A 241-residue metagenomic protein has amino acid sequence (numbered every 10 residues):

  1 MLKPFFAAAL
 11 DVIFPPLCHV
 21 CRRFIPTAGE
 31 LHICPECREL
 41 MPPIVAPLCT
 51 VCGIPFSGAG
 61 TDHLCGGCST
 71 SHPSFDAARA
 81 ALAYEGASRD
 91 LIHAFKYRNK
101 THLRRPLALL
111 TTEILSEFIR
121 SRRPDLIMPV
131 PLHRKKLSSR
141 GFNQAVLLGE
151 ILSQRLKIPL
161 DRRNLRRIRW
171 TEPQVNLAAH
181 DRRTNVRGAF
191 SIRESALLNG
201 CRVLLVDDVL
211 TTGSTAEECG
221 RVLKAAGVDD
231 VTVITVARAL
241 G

Functional and structural regions predicted by a protein language model:
M1-D207, T211-G241: Glycine-rich phosphate/pyrophosphate-handling loop used in enzymes and phosphotransfer proteins
